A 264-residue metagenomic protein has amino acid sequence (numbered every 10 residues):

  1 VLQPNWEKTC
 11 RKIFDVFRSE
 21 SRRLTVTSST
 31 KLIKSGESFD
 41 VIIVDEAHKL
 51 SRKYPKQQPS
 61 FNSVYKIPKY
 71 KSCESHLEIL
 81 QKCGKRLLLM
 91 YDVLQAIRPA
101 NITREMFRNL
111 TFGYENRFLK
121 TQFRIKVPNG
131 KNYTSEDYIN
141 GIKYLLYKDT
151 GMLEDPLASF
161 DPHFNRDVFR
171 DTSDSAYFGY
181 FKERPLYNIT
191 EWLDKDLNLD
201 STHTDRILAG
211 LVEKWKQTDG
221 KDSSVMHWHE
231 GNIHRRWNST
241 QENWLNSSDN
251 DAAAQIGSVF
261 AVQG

Functional and structural regions predicted by a protein language model:
V1-K12: Conserved Walker A/P-loop ATP-binding site and its immediately adjacent core in helicase/helicase-like ATPase domains
L2, V44-D45, G210-V212: Generic beta-strand/beta-sheet core signal
P4, V93, E213-W215: Residue-level signal for short, function-critical loop segments
F17-V41, N243-Q263: Conserved helicase core region in the C-terminal RecA-like lobe
S21-S29, F61, P68-S75, R184-W192 (+1 more regions): Short linear interaction motifs
E37-D40, K85-R86, H203-D205: Short coil/turn segments at beta-strand junctions that form active-site/ligand-binding loops
I43-V127: Signature of the SF2 helicase/ATPase Hel1-core->accessory helical subdomain module
R98-T103, E115-Q263: Conserved helicase/translocase motor-coupling segment
